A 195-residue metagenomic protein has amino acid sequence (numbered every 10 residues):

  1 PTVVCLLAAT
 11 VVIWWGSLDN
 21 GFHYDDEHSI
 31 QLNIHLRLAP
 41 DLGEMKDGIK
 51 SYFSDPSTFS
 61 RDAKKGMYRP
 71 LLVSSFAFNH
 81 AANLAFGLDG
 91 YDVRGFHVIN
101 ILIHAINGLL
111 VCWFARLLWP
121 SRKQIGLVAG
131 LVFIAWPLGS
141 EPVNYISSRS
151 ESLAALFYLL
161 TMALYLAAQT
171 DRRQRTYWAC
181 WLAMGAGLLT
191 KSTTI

Functional and structural regions predicted by a protein language model:
P1-I195: Polytopic membrane enzymes that build or remodel cell-surface glycoconjugates and lipids
